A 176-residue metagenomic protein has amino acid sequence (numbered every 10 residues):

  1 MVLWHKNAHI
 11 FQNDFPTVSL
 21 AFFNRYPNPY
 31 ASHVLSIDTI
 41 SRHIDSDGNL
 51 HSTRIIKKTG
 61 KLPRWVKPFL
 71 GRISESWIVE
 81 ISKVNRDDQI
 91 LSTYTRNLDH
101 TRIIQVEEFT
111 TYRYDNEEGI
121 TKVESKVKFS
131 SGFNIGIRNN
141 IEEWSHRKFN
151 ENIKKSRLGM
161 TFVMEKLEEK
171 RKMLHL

Functional and structural regions predicted by a protein language model:
M1-L62: Hydrophobic ligand-binding cavity/cleft-lining segments
V2-A8, V66-S74, N85-L176: Terminal "cap-and-tail" regions of soluble proteins that handle hydrophobic small molecules
P16-T17, I81, E124: Generic detector of isolated residues embedded in canonical secondary-structure elements
V34, W77-V79, E107: Short edge beta-strand segments in beta-sheet-rich domains
I40-T95: Glycine-rich portal/gate segments that line the openings of hydrophobic small-molecule binding cavities
